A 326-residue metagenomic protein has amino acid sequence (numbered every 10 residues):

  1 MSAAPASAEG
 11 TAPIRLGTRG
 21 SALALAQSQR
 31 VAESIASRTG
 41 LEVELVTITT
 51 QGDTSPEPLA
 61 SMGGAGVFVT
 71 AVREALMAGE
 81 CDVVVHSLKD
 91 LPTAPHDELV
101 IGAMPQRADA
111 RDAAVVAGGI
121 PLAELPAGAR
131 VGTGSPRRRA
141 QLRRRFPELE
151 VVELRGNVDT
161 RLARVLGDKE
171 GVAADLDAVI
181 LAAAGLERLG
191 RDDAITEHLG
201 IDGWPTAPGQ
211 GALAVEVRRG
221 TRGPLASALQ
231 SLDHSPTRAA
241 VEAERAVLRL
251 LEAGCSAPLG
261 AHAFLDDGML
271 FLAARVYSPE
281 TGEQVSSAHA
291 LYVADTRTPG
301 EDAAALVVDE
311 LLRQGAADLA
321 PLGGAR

Functional and structural regions predicted by a protein language model:
S2-T49, E57, S61, R144 (+1 more regions): Small-molecule-sensing regulatory modules
R15-G17, V84, G102, G132 (+1 more regions): Short, well-ordered beta-strand segments
L25, Q29, A65, A78 (+1 more regions): Short, small/hydrophobic-residue-rich motifs at membrane-helix boundaries and re-entrant hairpins of integral membrane
P58-V83: Short, structured active-site "lid" loops
G79, D97, A127, V172-A174: Structured loop/turn residues at beta-strand edges in well-structured enzyme cores
C81-V85, D177-A178: Short, Asp-centered acidic motifs that coordinate Mg2+ and/or phosphate in catalytic or ligand-binding sites
L88-L91, D97-E148, L213: A conserved helix-loop-strand patch within extracytoplasmic ligand-binding domains of the periplasmic binding
